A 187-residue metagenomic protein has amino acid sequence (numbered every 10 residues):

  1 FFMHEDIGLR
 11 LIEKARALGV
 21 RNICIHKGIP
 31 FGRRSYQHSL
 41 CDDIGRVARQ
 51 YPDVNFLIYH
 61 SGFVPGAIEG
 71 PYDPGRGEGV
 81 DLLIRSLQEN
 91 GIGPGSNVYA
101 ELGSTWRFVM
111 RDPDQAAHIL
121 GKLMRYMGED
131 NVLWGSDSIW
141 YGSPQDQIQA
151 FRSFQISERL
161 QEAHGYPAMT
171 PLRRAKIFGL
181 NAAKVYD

Functional and structural regions predicted by a protein language model:
F1-W134, L160-E162: Catalytic pocket-lining loop regions of alpha/beta-barrel enzymes, especially the amidohydrolase/enolase/GH5 lineages
A15, H60, A100, D137 (+3 more regions): Conserved, mostly hydrophobic/aromatic
P30, W140-Y141: Short strand->helix junction
S104, I139-W140: Structured beta->alpha junctions
K122, Y126-L133, Y141-D187: Mid-to-C-terminal alpha-helical segments outside catalytic/metal-binding sites
